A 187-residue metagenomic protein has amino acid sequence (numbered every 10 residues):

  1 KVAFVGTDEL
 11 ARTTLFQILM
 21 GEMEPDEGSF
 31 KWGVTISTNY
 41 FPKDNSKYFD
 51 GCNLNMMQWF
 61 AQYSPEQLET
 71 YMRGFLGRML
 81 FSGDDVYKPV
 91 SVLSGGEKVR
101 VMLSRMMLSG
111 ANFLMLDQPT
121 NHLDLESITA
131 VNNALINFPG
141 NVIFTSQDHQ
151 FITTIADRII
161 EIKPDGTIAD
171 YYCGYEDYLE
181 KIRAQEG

Functional and structural regions predicted by a protein language model:
K1-G187: ABC ATP-binding cassette signature C-motif
